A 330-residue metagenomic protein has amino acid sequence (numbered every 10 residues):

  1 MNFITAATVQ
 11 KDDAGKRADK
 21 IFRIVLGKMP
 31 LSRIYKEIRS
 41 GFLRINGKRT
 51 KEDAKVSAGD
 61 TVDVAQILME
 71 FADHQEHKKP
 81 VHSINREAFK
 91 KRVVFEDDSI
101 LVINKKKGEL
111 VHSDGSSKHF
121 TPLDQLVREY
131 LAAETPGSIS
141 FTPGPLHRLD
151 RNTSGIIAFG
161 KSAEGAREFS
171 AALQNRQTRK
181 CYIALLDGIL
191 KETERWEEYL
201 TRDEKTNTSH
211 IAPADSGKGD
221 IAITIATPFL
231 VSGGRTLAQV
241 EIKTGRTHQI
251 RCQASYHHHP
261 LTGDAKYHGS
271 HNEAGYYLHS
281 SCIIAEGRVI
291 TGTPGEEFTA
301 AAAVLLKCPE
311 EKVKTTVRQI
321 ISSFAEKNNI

Functional and structural regions predicted by a protein language model:
M1-I103, L110: S4-like RNA-binding module at protein N-termini
M1-K36, L68, E87-K91, S216-D220 (+2 more regions): Pseudouridine synthases involved in rRNA/tRNA modification
F22, I34, N46, G59 (+6 more regions): Residue-level signal for inorganic ion chemistry
N46-E52, G234-L237, S270: Short alpha-helix capping/helix-loop boundary micro-motifs
K51-K55, Q239, G275: Short, surface-exposed secondary-structure edge patches
D73-E96, V111-S113, K118-T142, G217-I223: Basic, flexible Lys/Arg- and Gly-enriched helix-loop patches that mediate nucleic-acid binding at interfaces with rRNA
G108-L131, A166-A171, L185-T236, C252 (+1 more regions): Glycine- and acidic-residue-rich catalytic/RNA-contacting loop of pseudouridine synthases
E134-Q174: Glycine/acidic-rich beta-strand-loop module
